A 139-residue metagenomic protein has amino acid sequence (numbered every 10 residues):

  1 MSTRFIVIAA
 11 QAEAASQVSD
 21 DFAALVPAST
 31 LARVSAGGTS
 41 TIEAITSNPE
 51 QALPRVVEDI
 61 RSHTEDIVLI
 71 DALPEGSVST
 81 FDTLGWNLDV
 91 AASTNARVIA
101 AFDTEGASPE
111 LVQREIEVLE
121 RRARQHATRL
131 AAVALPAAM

Functional and structural regions predicted by a protein language model:
M1-A131, A138: ATP-dependent carboxylate-amine ligase catalytic core
